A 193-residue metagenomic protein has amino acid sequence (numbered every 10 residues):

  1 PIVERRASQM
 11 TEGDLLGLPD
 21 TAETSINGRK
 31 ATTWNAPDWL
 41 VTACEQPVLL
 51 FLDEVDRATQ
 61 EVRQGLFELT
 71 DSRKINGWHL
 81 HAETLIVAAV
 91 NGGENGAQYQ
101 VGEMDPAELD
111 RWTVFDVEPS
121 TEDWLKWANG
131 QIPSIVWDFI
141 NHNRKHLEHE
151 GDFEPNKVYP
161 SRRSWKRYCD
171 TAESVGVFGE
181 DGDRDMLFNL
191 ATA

Functional and structural regions predicted by a protein language model:
P1-H142: AAA+ P-loop NTPase catalytic core and its hallmark functional loops
T113-T121, R184-A193: Hydrophobic transmembrane alpha-helix bundles
W127-T192: Conserved AAA+ ATPase small/helical "lid" subdomain
